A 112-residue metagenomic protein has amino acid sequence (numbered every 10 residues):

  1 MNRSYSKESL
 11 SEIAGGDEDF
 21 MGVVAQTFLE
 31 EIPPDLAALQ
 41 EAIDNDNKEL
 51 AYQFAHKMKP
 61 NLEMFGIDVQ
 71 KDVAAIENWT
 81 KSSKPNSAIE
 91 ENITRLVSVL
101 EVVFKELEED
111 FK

Functional and structural regions predicted by a protein language model:
M1-Y5, S9-I13: Extended low-complexity intrinsically disordered regions
N2-S4, V24, F28-E30, N61-A75 (+1 more regions): Amphipathic, coiled-coil-like alpha-helical segments
L10-G22, Y52-A55: Short, charged, low-complexity loops and linkers
A14, E18, I32, I43 (+3 more regions): Flexible interhelical turns and helix-capping residues at alpha-helix boundaries within structured domains
G16, L39, I43-A51, T80-S87: Short helix-adjacent coil turns
M58: An anion-binding catalytic pocket shared by soluble metabolic enzymes
